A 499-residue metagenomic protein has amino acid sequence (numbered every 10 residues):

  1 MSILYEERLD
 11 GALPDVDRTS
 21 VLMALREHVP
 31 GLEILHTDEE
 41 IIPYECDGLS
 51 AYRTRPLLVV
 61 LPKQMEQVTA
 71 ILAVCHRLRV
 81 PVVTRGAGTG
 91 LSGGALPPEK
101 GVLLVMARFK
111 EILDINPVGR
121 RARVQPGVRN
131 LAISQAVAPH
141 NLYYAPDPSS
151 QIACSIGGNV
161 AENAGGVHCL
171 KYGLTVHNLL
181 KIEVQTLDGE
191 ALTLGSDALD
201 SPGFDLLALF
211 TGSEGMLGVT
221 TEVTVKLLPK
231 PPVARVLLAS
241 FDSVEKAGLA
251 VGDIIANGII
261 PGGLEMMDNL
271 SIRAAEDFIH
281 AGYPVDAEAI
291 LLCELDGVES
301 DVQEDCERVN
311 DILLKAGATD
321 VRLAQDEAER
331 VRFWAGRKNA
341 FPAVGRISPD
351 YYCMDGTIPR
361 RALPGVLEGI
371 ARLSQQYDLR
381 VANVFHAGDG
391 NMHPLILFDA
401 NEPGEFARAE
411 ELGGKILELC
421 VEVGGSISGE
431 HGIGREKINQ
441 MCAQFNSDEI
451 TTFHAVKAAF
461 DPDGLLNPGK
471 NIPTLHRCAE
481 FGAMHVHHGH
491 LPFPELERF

Functional and structural regions predicted by a protein language model:
M1-A73, G90-R120, S149, N269-H280 (+4 more regions): N-terminal flexible segment immediately upstream of the FAD-binding catalytic core in FAD-dependent oxidoreductases
P30-G31, V421-I433, A458, P462-G469: Alpha-helix capping/hinge segments and adjacent helical runs
L35-E45, V225-P229, R235-L412, L419 (+3 more regions): C-terminal substrate-recognition/cap domain of FAD-linked oxidoreductases
S92-K110, A138-L142, G165-V176, V223-P229 (+3 more regions): A glycine- and small-aliphatic-rich helix-loop capping segment at beta-alpha/alpha-beta transitions that lines
E111-E265, G482-H488, P492-F499: FAD-binding subdomain of flavoenzyme oxidoreductases
E190, N439-F499: Activity-critical C-terminal alpha-helical subdomain
